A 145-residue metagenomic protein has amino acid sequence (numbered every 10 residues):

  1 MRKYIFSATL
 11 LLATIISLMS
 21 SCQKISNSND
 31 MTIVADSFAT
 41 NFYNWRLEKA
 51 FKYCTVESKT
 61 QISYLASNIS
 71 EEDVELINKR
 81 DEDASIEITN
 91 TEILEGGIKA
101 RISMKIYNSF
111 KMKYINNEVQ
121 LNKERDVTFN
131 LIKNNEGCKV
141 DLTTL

Functional and structural regions predicted by a protein language model:
M1-S20: Sec-dependent bacterial lipoprotein signal peptides
S20-N44: Short, low-complexity N-terminal intrinsically disordered segments enriched in polar/charged residues
T32, L47-Y107: Short solvent-exposed beta->alpha transition segments
F38, A50-F51, L131: Hydrophobic pocket/interface hotspot
E92-L145: Exposed beta-sheet edge and beta->alpha loop/turn motif
